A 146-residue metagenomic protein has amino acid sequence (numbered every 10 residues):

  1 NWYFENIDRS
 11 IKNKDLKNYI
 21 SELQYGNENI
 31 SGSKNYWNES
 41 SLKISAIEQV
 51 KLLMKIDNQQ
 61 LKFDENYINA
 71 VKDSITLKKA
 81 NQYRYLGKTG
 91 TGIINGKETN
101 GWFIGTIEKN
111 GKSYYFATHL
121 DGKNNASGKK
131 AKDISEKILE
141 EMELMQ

Functional and structural regions predicted by a protein language model:
F4-N58: Mid-domain, small-residue-enriched loop/turn segments at the edges of structured enzyme/sensor domains
R9-K12, M54-Q146: Structured C-terminal helix/loop/strand segments within mature extracytoplasmic catalytic/sensor domains
